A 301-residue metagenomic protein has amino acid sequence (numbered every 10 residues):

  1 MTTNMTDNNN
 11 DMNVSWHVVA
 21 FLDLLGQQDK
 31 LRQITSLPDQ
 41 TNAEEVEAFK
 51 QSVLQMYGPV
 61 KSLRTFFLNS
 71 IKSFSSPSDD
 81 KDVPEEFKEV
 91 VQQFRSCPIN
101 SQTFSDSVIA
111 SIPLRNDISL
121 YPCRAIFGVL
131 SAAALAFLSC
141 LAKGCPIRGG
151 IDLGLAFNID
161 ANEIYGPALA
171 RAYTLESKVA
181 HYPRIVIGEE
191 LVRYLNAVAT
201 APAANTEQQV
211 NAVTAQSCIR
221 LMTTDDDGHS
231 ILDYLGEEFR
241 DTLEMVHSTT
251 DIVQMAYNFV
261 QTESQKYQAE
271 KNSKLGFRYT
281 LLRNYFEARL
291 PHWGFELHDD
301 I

Functional and structural regions predicted by a protein language model:
T2-T6, S15-V18, E44, H181-I301: Intrinsically disordered, glycine/charged-rich C-terminal tails and inter-domain linkers that flank nucleotidyl cyclase
D7-L135, A142: Catalytic NTP-binding/metal-coordinating core of nucleotidyl cyclase/transferase enzymes
D23-L25, D152-A156, E190: An acidic- and aromatic-residue-enriched active-site/binding cleft used to recognize and process polar
D29-Q33, P113, I159-P167, L195-A199: A short acidic (Asp/Glu
F94-S96, T103, G144, K178-A180 (+2 more regions): A generic structural signal for short, non-catalytic loop/turn and secondary-structure boundary residues
P113-P122, G150-E163: Catalytic strand-loop-helix junctions within cyclic-nucleotide turnover domains
P122-L130, F137, A161-E176: Catalytic-core segments of nucleotide cyclases and related cyclic-nucleotide turnover enzymes
L138-G149, L153, L169-E189: Catalytic/regulatory signature loops of cyclic-dinucleotide turnover enzymes and related class III nucleotidyl cyclases
